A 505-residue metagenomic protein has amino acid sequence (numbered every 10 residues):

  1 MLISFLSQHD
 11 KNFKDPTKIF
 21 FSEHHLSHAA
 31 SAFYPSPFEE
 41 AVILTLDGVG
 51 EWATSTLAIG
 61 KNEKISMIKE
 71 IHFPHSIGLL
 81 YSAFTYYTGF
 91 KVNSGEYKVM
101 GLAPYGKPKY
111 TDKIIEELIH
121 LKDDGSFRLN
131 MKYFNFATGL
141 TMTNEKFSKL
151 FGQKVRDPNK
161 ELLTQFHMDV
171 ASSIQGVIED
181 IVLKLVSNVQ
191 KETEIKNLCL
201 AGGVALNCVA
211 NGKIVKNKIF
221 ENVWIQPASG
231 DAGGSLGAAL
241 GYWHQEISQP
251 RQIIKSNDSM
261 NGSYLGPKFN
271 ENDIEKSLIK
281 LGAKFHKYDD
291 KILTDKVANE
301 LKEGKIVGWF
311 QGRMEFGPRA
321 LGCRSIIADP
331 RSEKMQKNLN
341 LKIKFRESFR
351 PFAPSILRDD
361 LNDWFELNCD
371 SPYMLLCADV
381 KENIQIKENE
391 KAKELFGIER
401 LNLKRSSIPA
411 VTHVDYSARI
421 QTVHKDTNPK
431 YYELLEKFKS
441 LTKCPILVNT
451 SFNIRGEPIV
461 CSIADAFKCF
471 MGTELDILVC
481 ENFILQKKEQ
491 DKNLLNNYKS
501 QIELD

Functional and structural regions predicted by a protein language model:
M1-F21, L26-A29, F33-T164, S187 (+2 more regions): Flexible beta->alpha loop and helix N-cap segments adjacent to enzyme active/binding sites
F84, V182, G203: Conserved hydrophobic/aromatic pocket- or pore-lining residues that grip, position, or stack substrates in active sites
H167, A171: Active-site-adjacent structural elements in enzyme catalytic domains
S172-L198: Phosphate/ATP-binding catalytic cores across multiple sugar-kinase/actin-like superfamilies, primarily ASKHA
I178, L206, D426-K430: A general structural motif
L198-L206: Glycine-rich beta-strand-to-loop/alpha-helix junction loops that act as flexible
